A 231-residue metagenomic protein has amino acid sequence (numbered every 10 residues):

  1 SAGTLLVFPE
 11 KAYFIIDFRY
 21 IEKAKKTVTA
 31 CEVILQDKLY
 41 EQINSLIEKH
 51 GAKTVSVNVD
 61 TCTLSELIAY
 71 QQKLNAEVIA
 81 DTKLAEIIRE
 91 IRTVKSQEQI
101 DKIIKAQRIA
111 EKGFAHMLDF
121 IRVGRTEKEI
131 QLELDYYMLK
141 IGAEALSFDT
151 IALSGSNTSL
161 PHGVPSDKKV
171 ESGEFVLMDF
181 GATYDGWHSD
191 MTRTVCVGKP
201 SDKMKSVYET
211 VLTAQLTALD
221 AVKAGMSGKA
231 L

Functional and structural regions predicted by a protein language model:
S1-L231: Active-site neighborhoods and metal-handling regions in enzymes and metal-associated proteins
